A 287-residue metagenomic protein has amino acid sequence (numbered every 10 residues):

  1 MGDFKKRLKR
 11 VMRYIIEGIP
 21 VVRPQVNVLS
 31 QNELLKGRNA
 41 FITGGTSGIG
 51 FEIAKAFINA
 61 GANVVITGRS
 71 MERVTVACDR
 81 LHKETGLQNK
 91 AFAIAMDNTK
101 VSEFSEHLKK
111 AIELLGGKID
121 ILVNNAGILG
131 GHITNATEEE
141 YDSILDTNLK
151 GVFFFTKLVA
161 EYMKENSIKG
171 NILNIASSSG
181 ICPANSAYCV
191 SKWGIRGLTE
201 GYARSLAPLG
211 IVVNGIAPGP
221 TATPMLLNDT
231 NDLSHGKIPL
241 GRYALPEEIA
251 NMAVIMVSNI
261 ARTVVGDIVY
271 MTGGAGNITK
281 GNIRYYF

Functional and structural regions predicted by a protein language model:
R23-N27, V265-F287: Short C-terminal tail/terminal secondary-structure segment of NAD(P)H-dependent dehydrogenase/reductase domains
N39, T46-S47: Conserved glycine-rich cofactor-binding loop
H132-L145, S234: Substrate-binding pocket helix/loop in short-chain dehydrogenase/reductase
T156, S191, T199: Active-site helix of classical SDR
E161, R204-P208, R262: Alpha-helical segment proximal to the catalytic Tyr-Lys
S177: Residue(s) in the substrate-gating loop at a strand-loop-helix junction that position the organic substrate next
L245-M271, G276-N277: C-terminal substrate-recognition "lid" of short-chain dehydrogenase/reductases
